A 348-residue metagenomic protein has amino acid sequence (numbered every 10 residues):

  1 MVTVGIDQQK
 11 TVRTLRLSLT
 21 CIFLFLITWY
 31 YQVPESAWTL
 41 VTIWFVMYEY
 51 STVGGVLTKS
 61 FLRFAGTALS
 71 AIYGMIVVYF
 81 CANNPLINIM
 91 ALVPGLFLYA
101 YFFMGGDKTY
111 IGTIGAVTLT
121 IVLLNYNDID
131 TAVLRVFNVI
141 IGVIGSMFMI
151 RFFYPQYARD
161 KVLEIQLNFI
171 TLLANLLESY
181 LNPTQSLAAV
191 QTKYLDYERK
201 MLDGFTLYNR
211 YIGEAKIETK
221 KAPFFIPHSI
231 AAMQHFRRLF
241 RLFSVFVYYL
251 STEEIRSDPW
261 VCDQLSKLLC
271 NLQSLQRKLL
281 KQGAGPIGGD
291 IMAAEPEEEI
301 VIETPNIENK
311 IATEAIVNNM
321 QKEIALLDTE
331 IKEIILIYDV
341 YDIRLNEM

Functional and structural regions predicted by a protein language model:
M1-G213, I217, L336, V340-I343: A transmembrane helix-and-boundary motif of multi-pass membrane transporters/channels
M1-L15, L26, R159-I230, Q234 (+2 more regions): Long, hydrophobic alpha-helical segments that serve as membrane-spanning/inserting helices
